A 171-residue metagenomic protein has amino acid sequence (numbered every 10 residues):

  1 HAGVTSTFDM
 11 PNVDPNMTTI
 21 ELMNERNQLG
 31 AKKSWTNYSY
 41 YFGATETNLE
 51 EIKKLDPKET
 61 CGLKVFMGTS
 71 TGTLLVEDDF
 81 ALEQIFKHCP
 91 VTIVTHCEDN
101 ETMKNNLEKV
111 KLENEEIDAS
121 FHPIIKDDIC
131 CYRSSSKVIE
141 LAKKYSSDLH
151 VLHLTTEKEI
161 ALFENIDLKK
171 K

Functional and structural regions predicted by a protein language model:
H1-K33: Metal-associated gating/positioning segment near the N- to mid-region
A2, T36, K58-C61: Structured loop/turn residues at beta-strand edges in well-structured enzyme cores
T7-D9, S39-F42, D148-H153: Short catalytic-loop micro-motif centered on adjacent basic/acidic residues
M10-P11, F42-A44, M67, C97-D99: Glycine-rich, histidine-containing beta strand-loop boundary motifs that form or position
P11-D14, T36-N48, L74, H122-I129: Active-site mouth loops of central-metabolism enzymes
T18, A44-E46, L154-K158: Short beta->alpha linker loops
I20-T36, L82-T95: Alpha-helix-loop-beta-strand connector modules within alpha/beta enzyme cores
E50-V65, T71-K171: Histidine/acidic residue-rich metal-binding segments in metalloenzymes
